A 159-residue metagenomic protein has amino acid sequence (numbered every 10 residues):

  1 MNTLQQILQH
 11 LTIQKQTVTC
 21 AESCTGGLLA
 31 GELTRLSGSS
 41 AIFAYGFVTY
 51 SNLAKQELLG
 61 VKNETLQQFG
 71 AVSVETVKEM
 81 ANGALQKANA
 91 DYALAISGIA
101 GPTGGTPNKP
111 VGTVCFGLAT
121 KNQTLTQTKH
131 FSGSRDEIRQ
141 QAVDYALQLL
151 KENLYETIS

Functional and structural regions predicted by a protein language model:
M1-S159: Short alpha-helical segments enriched in small residues
